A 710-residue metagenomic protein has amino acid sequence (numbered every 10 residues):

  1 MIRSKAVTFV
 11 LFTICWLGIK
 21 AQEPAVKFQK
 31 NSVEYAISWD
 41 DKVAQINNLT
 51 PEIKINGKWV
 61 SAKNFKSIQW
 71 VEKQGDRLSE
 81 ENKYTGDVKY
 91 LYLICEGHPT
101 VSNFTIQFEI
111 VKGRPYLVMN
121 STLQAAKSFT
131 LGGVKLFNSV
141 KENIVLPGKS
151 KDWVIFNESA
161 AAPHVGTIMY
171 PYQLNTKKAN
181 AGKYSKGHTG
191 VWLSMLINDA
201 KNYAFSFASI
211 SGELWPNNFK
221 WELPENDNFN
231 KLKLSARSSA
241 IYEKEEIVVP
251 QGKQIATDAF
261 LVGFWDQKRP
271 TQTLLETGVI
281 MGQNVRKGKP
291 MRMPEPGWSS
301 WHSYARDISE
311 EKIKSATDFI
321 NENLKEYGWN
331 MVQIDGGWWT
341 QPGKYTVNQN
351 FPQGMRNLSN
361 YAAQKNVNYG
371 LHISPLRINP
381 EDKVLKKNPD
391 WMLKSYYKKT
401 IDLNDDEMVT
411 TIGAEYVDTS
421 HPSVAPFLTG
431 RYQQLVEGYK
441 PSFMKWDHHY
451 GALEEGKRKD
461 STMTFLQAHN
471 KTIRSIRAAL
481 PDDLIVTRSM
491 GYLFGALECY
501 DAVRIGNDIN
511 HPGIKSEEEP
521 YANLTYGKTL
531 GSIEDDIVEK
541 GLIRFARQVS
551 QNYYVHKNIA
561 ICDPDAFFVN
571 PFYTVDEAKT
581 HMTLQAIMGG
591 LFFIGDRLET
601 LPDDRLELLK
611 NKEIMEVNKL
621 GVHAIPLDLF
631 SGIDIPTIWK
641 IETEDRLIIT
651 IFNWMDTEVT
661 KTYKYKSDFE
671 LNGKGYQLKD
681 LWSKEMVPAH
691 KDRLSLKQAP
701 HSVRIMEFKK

Functional and structural regions predicted by a protein language model:
M1-A25: Bacterial Sec-dependent N-terminal signal peptides
E23-N226, K674-Q677: Polysaccharide-binding surfaces and accessory modules of carbohydrate-active proteins
Q29, H98, A126, L136-F137 (+3 more regions): Beta-strand-rich recognition/accessory modules
S121, G252, W298, V332 (+5 more regions): Conserved, mostly hydrophobic/aromatic
P294-Q433, E437-K459: Aromatic-lined carbohydrate-binding/catalytic grooves of carbohydrate-active enzymes
K386-P422, K471-E599: Glycan-recognition surfaces
H581, Q585-M588, F593-G595, F630-L671 (+1 more regions): Carbohydrate-binding surface patches
P688-K710: C-terminal beta-strand-rich structural cap/linker in extracellular carbohydrate-active enzymes
